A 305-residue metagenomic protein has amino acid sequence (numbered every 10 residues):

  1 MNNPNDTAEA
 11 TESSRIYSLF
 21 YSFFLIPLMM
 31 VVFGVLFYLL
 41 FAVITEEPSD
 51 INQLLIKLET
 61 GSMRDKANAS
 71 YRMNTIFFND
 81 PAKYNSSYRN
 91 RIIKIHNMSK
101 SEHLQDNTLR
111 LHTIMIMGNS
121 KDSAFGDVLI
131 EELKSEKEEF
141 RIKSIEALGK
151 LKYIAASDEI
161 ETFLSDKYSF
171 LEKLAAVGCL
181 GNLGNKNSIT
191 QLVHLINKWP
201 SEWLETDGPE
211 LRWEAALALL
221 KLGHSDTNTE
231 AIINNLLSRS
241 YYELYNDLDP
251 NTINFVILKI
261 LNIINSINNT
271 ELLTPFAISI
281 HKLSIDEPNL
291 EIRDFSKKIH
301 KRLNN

Functional and structural regions predicted by a protein language model:
M1-S13: N-terminal intrinsically disordered, acidic low-complexity segments at the extreme N-terminus
E12-S22: Short, low-complexity patches enriched in S/T/P/G
S14, Y38-R64: Ser/Thr/Pro/Gly-rich low-complexity linker/stalk segments immediately outside membranes or between
Y21-A42: Hydrophobic membrane-insertion alpha-helices, especially the h-region of bacterial N-terminal signal peptides
F37-E46, K66-A82, N107-D122, V128-E131 (+6 more regions): Structural detector for internal amphipathic alpha-helices that build alpha-solenoid repeat scaffolds
I44-I56, N79-S101, D122-K134, Y153-S165 (+3 more regions): Amphipathic alpha-helical scaffolding segments comprising HEAT/armadillo-like alpha-solenoid repeats
G61-S62, Q105-D106, E136-K137, Y168-S169 (+5 more regions): Short inter-helical turns and helix N-cap capping residues of alpha-solenoid HEAT/ARM repeat scaffolds
